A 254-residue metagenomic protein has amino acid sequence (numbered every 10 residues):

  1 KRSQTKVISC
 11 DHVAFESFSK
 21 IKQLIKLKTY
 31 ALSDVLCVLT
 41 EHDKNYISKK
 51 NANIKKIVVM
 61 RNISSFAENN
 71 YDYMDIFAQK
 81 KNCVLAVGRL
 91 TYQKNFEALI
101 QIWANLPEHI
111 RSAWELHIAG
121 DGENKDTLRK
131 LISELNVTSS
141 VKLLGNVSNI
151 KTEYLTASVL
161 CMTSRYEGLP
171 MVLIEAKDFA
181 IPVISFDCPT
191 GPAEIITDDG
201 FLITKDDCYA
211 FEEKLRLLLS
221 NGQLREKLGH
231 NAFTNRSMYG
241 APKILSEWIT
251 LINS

Functional and structural regions predicted by a protein language model:
K20, S48-K49, V59-K81: Acidic anion/phosphate-binding donor-loop and adjacent secondary structure in glycosyltransferase catalytic cores
S33-I57, S64-A67: A short, active-site helix/loop in glycosyltransferases that binds the activated sugar's phosphate group
N82, A86-N105, L116, E123-K130 (+1 more regions): A conserved mid-protein helix/loop that constitutes part of the nucleotide-sugar donor-binding site
N146, R165: Aromatic "clamp/platform" in nucleotide-sugar-dependent glycosyltransferases that forms part of the donor/acceptor
E175, C188-L202: Short acidic/histidine- and often glycine-rich active-site loop of Leloir-type glycosyltransferases that engages
P182-F186: Short hydrophobic beta-strand element within catalytic cores of glycosyltransferases and related nucleotide-activated
T197-Y209, L217-G222: Conserved acidic donor-binding segment of nucleotide-sugar-dependent glycosyltransferases
L217, L224-M238: A short, well-ordered alpha-helix in the C-terminal region of glycosyltransferases
